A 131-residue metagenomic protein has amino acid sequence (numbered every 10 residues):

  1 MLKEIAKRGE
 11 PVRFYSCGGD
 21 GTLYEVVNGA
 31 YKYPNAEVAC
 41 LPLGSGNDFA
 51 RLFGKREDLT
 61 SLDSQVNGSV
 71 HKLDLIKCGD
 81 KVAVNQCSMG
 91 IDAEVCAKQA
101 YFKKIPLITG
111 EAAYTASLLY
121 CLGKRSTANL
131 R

Functional and structural regions predicted by a protein language model:
M1-C17, T22-K32, T60: ATP/NTP phosphate-donor binding region
K32-R131: Catalytic core of DAGKc-family lipid kinases
